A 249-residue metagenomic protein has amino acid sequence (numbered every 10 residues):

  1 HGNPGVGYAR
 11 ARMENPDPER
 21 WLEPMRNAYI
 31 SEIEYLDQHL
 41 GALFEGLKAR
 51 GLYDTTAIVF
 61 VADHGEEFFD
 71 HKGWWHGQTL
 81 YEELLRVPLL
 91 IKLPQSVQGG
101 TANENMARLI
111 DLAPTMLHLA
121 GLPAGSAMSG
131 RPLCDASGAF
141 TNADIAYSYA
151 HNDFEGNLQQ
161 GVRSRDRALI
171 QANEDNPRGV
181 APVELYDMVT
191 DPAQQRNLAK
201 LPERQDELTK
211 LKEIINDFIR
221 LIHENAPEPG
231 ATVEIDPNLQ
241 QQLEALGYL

Functional and structural regions predicted by a protein language model:
H1-L249: Catalytic domains that recognize anionic headgroups
